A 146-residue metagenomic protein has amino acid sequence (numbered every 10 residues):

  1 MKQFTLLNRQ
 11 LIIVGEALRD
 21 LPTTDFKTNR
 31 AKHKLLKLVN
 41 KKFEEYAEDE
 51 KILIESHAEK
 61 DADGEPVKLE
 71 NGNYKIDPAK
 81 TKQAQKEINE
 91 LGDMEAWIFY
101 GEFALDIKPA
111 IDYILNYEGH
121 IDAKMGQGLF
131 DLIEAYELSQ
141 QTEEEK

Functional and structural regions predicted by a protein language model:
M1-K146: A composition-driven surface/loop motif
